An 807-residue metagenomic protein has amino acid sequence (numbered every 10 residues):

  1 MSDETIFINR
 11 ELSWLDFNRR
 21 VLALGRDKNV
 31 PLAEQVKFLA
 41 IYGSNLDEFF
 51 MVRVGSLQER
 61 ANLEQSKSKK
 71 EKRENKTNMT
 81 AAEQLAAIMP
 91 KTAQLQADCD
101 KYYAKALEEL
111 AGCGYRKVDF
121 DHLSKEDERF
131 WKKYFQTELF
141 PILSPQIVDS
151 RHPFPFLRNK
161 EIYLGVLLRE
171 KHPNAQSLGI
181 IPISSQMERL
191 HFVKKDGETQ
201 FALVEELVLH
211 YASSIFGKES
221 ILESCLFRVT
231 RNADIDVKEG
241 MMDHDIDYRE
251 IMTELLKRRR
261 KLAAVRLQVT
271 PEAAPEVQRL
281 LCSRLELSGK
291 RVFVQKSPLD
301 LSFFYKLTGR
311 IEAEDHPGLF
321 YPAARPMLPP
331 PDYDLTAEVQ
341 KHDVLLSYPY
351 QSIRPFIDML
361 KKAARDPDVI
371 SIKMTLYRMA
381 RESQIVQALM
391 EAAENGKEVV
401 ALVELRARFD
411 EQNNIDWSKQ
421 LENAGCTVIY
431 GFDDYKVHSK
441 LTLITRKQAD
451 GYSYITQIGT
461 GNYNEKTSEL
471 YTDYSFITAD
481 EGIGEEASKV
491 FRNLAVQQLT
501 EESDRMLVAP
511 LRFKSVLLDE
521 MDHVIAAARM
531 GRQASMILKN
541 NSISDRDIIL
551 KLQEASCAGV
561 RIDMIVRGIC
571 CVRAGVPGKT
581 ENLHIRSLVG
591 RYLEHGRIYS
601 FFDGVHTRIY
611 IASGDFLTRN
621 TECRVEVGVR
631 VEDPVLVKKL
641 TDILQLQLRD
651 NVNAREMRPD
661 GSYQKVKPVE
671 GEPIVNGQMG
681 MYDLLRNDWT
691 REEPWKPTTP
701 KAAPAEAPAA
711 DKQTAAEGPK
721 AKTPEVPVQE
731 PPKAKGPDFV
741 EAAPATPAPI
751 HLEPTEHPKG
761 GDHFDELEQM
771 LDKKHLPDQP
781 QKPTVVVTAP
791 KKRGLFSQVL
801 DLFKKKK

Functional and structural regions predicted by a protein language model:
M1-M536, E554, A558, C570-Y592 (+1 more regions): N-terminal localization/anchoring segments of enzymes in phospholipid and broader phosphate metabolism
R546: Active-site glycine- and acidic-residue-rich loops that bind and position anionic ligands or nucleotide-like cofactors
R561-I565: Hydrophobic alpha/beta core scaffold segments
